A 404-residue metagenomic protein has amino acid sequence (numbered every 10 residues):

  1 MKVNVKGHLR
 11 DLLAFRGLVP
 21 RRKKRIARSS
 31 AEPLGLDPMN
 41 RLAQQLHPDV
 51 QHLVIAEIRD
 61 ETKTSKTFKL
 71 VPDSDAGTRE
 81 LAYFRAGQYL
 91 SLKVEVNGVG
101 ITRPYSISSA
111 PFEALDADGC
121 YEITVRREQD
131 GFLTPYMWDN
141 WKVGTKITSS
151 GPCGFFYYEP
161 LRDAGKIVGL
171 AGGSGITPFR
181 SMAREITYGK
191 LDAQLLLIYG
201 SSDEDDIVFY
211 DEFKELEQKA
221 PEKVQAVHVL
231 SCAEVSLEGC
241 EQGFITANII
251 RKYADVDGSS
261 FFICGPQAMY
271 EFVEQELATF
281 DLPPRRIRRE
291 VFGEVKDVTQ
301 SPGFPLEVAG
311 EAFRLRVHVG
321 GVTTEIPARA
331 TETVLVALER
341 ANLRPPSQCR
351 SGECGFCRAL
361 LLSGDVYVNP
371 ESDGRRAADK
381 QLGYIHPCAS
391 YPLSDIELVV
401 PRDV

Functional and structural regions predicted by a protein language model:
M1-A31, V125-R126: Helix-rich terminal scaffold detector
M1-G7, T134-R316, T323: FNR/FR-type flavoprotein reductase catalytic core
D37-K146, G165, S201-D203, K214 (+1 more regions): Ferredoxin-reductase
P111-R126, G169-E185, C388: Short peripheral tails and domain-boundary helices/loops at the edges of structured domains
G310-P346: C-terminal accessory/binding modules appended to enzymatic or scaffolding proteins
A337-A341, P346, F356-V404: Iron-sulfur (Fe-S) cluster-binding segments and ferredoxin-like electron-carrier domains, especially [2Fe-2S]
